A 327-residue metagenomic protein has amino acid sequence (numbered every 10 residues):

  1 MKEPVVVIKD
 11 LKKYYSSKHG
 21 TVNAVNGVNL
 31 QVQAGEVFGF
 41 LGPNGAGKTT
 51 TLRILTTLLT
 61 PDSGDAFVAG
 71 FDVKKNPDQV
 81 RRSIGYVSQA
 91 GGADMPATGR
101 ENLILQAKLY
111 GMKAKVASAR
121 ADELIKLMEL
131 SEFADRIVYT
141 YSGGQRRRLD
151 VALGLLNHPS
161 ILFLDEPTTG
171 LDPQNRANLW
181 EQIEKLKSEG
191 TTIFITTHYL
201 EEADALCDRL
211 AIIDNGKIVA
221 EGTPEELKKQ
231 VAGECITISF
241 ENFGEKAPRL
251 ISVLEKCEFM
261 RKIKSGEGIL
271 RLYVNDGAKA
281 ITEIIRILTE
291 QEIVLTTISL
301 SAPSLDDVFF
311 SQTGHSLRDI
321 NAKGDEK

Functional and structural regions predicted by a protein language model:
M1-Y14, H315-K327: ABC-family P-loop ATPase nucleotide-binding domain
E3-V6, K13-A220: ABC transporter nucleotide-binding domains
R81, I125, K228, I285 (+1 more regions): Conserved protein kinase catalytic domain
E129, F259-I263, V294-S299: A short linear hydrophobic-aromatic micro-motif
E181-N275: ABC transporter nucleotide-binding domain
D276-K327: C-terminal coupling/interaction segments
